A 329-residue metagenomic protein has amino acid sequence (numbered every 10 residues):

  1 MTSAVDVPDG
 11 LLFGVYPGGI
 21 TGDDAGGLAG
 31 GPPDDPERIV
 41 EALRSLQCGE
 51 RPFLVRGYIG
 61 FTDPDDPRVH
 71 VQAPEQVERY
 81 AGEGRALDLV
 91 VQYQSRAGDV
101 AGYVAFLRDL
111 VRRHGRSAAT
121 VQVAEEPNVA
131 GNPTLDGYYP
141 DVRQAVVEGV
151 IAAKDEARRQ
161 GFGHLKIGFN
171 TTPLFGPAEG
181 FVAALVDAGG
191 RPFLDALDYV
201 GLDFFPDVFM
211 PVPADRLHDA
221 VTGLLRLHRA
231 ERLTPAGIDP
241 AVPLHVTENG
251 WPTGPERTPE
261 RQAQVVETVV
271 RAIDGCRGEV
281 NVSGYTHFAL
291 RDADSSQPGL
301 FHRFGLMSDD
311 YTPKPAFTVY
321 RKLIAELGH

Functional and structural regions predicted by a protein language model:
T2-L46, R113, P127-G131, L135-Y138 (+2 more regions): Aromatic-rich peripheral "rim/lid" segments of glycoside hydrolase catalytic domains that contact and position glycan
I39-G115, G137-N170, A214-D219, I238-P240: Aromatic-lined substrate-binding rim segments of carbohydrate-active enzymes
G49, R79-G84, R113-S117, G149-L165 (+4 more regions): A structural motif corresponding to the C-terminal end of an alpha-helix and its immediate exit/capping segment
G57-I59, E83-S95, S117-A119, E125 (+4 more regions): Aromatic- and acid-rich polysaccharide-binding/catalytic face of secreted or lumenal carbohydrate-active enzymes
V69, D99-V111, F175-D195: Distinct, well-ordered alpha-helical segments
V91, S95, N132-P133, F169-F175 (+3 more regions): Active-site clefts of carbohydrate-active enzymes
D109-V142, K166-F175, L244-N249, S283-R291: Active-site groove signature of glycoside hydrolases
P127-G131, D136-Y138, G161-F181, L197-D203 (+4 more regions): Flexible, surface-exposed loop/gating regions in the mature catalytic domains of secreted/periplasmic hydrolases
